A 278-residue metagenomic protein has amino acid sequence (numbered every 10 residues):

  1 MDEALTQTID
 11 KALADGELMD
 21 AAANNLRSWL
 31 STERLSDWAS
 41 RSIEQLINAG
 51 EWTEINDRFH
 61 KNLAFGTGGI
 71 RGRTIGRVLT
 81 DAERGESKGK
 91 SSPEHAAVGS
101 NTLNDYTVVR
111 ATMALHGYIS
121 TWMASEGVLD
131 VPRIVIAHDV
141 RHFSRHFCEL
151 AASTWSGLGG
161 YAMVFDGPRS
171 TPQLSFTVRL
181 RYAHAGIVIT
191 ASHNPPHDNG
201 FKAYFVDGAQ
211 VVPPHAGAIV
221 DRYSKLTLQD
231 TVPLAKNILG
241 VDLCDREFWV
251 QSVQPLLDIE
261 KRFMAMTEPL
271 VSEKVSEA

Functional and structural regions predicted by a protein language model:
D2-G16: Short, small/acidic-rich helices and loops at N termini and domain boundaries of DNA replication/processing enzymes
A12-R34, A124-A209: Ferredoxin-reductase
A22-A23, S40, N48-W52: Extended, charge-enriched "interface" segments that sit outside catalytic cores
E54-L63, R73, N199-A278: Gly/Ser/Thr-enriched, mixed-charge loops and adjacent short helices that form phosphate/oxyanion-binding elements
D57-L79, A96-A97, A191-N194: Conserved phosphate/anionic-ligand binding catalytic regions in large, soluble enzymes, centered on
L79-N101: A solvent-exposed, charged loop/short amphipathic helix patch at secondary-structure junctions
K90-P93, V109-I134, L270-A278: Glycine-rich phosphate/diphosphate-binding loops that line cofactor/substrate pockets in enzymes
S100-H116, F143-S144, D166, S170 (+2 more regions): Phosphate/oxyanion-binding active-site loops and adjacent basic polyanion-contact surfaces
